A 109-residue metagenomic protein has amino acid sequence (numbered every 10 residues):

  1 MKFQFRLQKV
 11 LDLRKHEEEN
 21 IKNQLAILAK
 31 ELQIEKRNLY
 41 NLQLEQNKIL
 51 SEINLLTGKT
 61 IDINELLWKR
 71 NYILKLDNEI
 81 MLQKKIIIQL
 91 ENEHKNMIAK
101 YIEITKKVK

Functional and structural regions predicted by a protein language model:
M1-K109: Charge-rich amphipathic alpha-helical interaction elements
